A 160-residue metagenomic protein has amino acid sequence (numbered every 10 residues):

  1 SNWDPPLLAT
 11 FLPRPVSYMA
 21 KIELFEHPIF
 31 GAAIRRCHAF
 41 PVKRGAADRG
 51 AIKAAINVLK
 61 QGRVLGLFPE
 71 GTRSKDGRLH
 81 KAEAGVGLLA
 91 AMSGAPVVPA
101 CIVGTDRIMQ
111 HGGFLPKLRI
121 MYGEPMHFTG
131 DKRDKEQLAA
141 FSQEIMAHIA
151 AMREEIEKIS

Functional and structural regions predicted by a protein language model:
S1-A46, A54: Catalytic core of membrane glycerolipid acyltransferases/transacylases, capturing the structured, soluble-facing
G50-S160: Non-catalytic C-terminal accessory region of glycerolipid acyltransferases and related lyso-lipid remodeling enzymes
